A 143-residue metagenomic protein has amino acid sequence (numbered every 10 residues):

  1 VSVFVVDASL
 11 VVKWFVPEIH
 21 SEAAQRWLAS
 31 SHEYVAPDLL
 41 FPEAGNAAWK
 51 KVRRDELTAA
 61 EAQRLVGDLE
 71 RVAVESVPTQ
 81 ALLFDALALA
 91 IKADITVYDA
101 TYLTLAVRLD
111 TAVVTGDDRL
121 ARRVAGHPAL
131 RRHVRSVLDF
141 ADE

Functional and structural regions predicted by a protein language model:
V1-L40, K51-R64: Short, well-structured N-terminal submotif of metal-dependent ribonuclease cores
V1-V3, L103-E143: Acidic, PIN/NYN-like endoribonuclease modules and their adjacent C-terminal/linker elements
K13-F15, A47, R123: Residues that scaffold the ATP/ADP-binding catalytic core of kinase and kinase-like folds
E18, K51-R54, V72, A93 (+1 more regions): Change "in soluble alpha/beta enzymes" to "in soluble alpha/beta proteins
A23, E43, D85, R122-V124: Phosphate- and divalent-cation-binding pockets in alpha/beta enzyme and binding domains that engage nucleotide-derived
L39-P42, T101: Aromatic- and histidine-enriched alpha-helix N-cap/loop-to-helix transition segments that scaffold the rims
G45-V77, D85: Active-site-proximal, substrate-binding regions of enzyme catalytic domains and RNA-binding/basic surfaces
V74-R119: Active-site neighborhoods of divalent-metal-dependent phosphate/nucleic-acid chemistry enzymes
